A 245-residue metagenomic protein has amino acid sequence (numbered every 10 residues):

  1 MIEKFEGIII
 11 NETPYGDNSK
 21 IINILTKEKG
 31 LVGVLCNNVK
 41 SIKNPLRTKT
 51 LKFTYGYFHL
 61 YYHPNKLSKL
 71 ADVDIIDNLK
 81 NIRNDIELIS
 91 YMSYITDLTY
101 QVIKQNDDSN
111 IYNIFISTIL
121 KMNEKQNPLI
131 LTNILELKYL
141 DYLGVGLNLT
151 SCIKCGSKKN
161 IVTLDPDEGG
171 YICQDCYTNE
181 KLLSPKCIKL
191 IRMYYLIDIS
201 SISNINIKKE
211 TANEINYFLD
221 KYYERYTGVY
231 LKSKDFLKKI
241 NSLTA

Functional and structural regions predicted by a protein language model:
M1-A245: Non-catalytic alpha-helical scaffolds and adjoining flexible linkers that form interface surfaces for assembly
